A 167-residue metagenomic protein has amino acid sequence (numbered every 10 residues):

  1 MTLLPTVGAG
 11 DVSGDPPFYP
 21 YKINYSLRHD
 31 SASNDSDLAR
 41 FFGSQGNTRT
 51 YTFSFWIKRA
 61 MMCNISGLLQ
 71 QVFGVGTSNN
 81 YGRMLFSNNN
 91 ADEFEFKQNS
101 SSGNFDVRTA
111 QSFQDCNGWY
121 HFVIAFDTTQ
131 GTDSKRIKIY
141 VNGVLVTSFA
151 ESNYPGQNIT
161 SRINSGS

Functional and structural regions predicted by a protein language model:
M1-S167: Extracellular glycan-associated modules
